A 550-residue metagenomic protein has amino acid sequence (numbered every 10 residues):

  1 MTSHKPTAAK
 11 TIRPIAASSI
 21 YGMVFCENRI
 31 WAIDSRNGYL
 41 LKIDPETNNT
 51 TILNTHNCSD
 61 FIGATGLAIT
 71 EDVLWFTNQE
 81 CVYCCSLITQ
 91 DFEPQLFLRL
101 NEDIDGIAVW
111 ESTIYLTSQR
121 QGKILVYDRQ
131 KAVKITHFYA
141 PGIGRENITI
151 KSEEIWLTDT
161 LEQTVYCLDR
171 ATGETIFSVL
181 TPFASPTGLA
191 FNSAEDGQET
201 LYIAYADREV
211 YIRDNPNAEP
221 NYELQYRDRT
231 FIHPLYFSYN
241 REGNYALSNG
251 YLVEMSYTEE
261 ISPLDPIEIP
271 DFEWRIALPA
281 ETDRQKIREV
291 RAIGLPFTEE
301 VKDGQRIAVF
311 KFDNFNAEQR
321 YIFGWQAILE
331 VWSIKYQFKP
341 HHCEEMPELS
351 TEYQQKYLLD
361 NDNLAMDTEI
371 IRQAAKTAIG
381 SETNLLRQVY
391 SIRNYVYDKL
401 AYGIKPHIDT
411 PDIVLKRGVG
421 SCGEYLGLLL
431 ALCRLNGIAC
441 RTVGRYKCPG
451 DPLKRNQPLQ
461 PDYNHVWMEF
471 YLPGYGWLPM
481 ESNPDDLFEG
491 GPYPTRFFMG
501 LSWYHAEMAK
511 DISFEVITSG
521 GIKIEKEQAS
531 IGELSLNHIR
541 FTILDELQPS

Functional and structural regions predicted by a protein language model:
T11-A16, N54-D60, L96-N101, H137-P141 (+1 more regions): Surface loop/turn motifs at the tips and blade-to-blade linkers of beta-strand repeat domains
S18-G22, F61-I69, E102-V109, I143-T149 (+1 more regions): Repeated scaffold domains used in trafficking and secretory/extracellular systems, primarily beta-propellers
E27-N28, E71-D72, E111-T113, S152-E154 (+1 more regions): Short coil/turn segments that connect the beta-strands within blades of beta-propeller domains
A32-R36, W75-E80, L116-R120, L157-T160 (+1 more regions): Conserved beta-strand positions in repeat-built beta-propeller and related beta-rich domains
D44-N48, S86-D91, D128-A132, D169-G173: Short loop/turn segments that connect beta-strands within beta-propeller blades
G197, N217-K335: Intrinsically disordered, low-complexity N-terminal segments that are enriched in acidic
Q319-K416: Acidic low-complexity segments
E424-I522: Hydrophobic/aromatic-rich core segments of domains that either
